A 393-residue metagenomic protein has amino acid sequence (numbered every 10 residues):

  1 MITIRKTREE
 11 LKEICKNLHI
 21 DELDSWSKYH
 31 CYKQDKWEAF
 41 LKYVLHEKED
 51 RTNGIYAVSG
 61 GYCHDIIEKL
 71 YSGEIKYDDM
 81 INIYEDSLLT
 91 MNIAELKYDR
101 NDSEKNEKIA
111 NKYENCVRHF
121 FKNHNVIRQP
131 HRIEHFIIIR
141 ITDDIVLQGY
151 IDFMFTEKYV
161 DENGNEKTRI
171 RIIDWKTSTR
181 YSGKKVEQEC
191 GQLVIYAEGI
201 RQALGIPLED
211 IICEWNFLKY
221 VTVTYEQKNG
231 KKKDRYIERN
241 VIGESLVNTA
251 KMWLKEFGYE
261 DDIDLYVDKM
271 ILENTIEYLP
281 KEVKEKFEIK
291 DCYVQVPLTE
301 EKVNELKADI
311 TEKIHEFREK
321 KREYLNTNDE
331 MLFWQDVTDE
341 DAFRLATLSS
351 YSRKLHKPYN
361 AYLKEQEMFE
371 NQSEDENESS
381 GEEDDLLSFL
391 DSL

Functional and structural regions predicted by a protein language model:
M1-L393: RecB-family 4Fe-4S metal-dependent nuclease core
